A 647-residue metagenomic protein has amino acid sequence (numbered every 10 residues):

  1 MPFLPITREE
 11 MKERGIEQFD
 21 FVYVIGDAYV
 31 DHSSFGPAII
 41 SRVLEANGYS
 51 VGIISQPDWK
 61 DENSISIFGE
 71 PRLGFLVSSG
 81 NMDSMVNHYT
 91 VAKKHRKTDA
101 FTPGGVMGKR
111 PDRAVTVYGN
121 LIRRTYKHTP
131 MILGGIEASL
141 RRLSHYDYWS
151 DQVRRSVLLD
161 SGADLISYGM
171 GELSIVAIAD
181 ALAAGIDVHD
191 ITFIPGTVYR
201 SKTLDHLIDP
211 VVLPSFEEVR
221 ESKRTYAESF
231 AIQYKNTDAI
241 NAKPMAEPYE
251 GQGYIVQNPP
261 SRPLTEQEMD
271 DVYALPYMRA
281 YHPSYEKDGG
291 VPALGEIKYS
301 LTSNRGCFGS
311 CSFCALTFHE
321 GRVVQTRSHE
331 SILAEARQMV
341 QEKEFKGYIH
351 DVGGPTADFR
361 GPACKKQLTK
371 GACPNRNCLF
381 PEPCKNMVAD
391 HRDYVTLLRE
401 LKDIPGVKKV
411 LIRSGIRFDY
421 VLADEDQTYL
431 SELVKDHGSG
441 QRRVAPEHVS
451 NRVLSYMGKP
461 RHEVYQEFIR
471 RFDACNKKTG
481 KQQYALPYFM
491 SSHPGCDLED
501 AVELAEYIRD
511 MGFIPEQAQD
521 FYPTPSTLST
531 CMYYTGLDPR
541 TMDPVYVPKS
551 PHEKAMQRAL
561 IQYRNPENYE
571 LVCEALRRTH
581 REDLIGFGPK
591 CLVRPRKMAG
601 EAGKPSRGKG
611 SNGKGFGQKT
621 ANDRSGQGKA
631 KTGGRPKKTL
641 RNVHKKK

Functional and structural regions predicted by a protein language model:
M1-Q18, A28, R224-S300, Y348: N-terminal [4Fe-4S]-dependent radical SAM core
E9-E10, G36, S55-E250, Q257-N258: Glycine-rich beta-alpha loop elements in corrinoid/cobalamin-binding modules across cobalamin-dependent enzymes
I16, Y23-I25, I54, D58-W59 (+2 more regions): Conserved SAM/AdoMet-binding glycine-rich loop
V24-Y29, D288-A315, L333, V340 (+1 more regions): N-terminal pre-triad scaffold of radical SAM enzymes
K60, H189-T237, Q252, S261-L264 (+7 more regions): Terminal amphipathic helices with adjacent charged low-complexity linkers/tails
D83-A92, L140-R142, E172-A177, K202-L204 (+6 more regions): Flexible glycine/acidic-rich beta-alpha junction loops that bind and position SAM and/or redox cofactors in anaerobic
D164, V272, C307, I332 (+3 more regions): Conserved, mostly hydrophobic/aromatic
K370, R376, L592-K647: Acidic, low-complexity intrinsically disordered tails
